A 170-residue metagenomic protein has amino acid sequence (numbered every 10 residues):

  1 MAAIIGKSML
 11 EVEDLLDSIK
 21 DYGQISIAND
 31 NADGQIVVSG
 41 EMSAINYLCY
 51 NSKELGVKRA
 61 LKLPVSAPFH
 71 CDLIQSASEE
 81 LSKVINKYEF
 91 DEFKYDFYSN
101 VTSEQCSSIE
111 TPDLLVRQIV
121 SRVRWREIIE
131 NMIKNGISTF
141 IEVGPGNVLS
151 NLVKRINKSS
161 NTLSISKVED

Functional and structural regions predicted by a protein language model:
M1-S121: Alpha/beta catalytic cores of group-transfer enzymes, especially the acyltransferase/condensing modules of polyketide
N86-D170: Acyltransferase/transacylase module recognition
